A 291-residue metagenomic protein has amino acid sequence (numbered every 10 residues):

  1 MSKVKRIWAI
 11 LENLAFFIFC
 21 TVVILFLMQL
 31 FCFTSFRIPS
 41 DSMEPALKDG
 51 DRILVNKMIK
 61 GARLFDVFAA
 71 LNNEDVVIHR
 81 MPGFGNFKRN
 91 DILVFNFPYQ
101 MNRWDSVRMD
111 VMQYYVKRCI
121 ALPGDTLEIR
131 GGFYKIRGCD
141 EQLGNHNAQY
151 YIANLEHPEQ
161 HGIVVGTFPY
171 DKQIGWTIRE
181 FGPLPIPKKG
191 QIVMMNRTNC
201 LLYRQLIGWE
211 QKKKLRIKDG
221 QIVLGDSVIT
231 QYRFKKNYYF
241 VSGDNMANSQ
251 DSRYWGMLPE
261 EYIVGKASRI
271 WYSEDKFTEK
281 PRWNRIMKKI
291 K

Functional and structural regions predicted by a protein language model:
S2-I10, E44-K291: Soluble "head" domains of membrane/secretory-pathway proteins
N13-F31: Hydrophobic membrane-insertion alpha-helices, especially the h-region of bacterial N-terminal signal peptides
F17-I18, S40, K276: A generic helix-loop boundary/linker signal
T34-S35, A121: Cytochrome P450 fold signature focused on the C-terminal beta-domain
F36-A46: N-terminal signal-anchor transmembrane helix
